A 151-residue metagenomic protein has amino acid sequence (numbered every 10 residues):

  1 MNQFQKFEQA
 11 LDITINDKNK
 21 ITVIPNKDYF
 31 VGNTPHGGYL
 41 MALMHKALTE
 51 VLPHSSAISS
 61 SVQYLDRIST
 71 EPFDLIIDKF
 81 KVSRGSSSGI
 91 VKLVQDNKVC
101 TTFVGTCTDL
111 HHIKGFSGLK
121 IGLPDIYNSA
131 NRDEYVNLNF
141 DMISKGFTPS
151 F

Functional and structural regions predicted by a protein language model:
M1-F151: Terminal targeting signals and extreme-terminal segments of soluble enzymes
